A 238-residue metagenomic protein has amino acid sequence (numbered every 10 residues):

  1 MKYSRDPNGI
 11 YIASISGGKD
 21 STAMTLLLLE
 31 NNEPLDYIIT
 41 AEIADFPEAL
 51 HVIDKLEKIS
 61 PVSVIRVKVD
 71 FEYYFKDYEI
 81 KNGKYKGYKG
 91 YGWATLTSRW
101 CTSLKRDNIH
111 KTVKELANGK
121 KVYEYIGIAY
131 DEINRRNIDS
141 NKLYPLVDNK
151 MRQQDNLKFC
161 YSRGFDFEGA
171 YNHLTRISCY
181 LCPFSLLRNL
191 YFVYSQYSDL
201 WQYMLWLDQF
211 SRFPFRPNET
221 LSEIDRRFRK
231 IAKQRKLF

Functional and structural regions predicted by a protein language model:
M1-F238: Nucleotide-activated chemistry modules centered on ATP-dependent adenylation/adenylyltransferase
